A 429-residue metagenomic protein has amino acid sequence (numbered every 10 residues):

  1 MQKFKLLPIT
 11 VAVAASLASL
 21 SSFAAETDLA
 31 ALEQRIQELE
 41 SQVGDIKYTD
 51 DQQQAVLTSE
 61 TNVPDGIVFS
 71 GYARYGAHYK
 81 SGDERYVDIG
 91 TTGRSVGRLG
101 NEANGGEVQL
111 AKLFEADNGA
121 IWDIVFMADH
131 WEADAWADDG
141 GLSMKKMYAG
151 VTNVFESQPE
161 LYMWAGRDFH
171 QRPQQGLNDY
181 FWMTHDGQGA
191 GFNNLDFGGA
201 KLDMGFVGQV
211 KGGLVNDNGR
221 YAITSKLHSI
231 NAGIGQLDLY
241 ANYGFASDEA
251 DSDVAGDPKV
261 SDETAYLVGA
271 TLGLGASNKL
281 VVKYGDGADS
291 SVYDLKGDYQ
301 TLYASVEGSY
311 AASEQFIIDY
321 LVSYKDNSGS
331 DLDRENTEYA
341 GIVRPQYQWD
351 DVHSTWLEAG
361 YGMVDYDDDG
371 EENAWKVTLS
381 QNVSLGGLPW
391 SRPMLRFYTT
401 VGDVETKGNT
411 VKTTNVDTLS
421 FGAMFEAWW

Functional and structural regions predicted by a protein language model:
Q2-I9: Bacterial N-terminal signal peptides that target proteins for export
S19-S22: N-terminal signal peptide c-region/cleavage motif recognized by signal peptidases
A25-P159, M163, L195, S309 (+4 more regions): Beta-barrel outer-membrane channel/assembly domains of diderm bacteria
G66-Y72, I121-V125, E160-W164, K201-G205 (+7 more regions): Residue-level detector of the transmembrane beta-barrel scaffold of outer-membrane proteins
Y75-S81, A128-E132, R167-Q171, F206-G212 (+9 more regions): Transmembrane beta-strands of outer-membrane beta-barrel pores
H78-R98, A135-K145, E156-D257: Surface-exposed coil loops of outer-membrane beta-barrel proteins
S95-L99, A133-G140, G176-F181, K211-N216 (+5 more regions): Outer-membrane beta-barrel domain signature
N218-Y366, A374-V377, L419, A427: Detector for outer-membrane/organellar transmembrane beta-barrel domains, recognizing the amphipathic beta-strand
